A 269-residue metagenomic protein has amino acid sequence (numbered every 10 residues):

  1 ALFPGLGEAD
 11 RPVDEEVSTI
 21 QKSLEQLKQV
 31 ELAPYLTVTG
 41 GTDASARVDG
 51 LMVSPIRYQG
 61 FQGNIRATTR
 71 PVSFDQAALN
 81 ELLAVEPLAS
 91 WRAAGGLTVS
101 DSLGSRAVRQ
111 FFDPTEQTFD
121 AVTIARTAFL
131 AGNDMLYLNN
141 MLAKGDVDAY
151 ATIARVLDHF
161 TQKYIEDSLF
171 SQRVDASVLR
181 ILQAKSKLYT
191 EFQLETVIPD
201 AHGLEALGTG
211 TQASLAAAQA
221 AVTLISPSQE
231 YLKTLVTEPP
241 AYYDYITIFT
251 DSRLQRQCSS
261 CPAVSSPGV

Functional and structural regions predicted by a protein language model:
L2-A151, R155-Q172, R180: Second-shell residues forming the walls of enzyme active-site clefts
A93, F112-V269: Preference for extracellular/luminal or secreted protein segments
